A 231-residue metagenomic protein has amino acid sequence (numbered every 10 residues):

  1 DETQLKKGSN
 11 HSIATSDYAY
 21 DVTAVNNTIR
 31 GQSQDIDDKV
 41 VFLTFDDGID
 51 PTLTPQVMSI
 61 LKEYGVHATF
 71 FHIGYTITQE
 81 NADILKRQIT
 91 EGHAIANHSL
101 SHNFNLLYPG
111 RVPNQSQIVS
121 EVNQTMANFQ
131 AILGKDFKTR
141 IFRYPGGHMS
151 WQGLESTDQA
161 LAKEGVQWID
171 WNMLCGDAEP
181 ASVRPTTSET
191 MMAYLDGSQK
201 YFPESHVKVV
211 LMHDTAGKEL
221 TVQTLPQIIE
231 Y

Functional and structural regions predicted by a protein language model:
D1-T3: N-terminal secretory targeting modules
L5-Q117, E121-R140, Y144, T224-P226 (+1 more regions): Active-site beta->alpha N-cap acidic-glycine motif
Q56, T78-D83, H102-Y231: Catalytic domains of cell-wall/extracellular-matrix polysaccharide-remodeling enzymes, centered on de-N-acetylation
